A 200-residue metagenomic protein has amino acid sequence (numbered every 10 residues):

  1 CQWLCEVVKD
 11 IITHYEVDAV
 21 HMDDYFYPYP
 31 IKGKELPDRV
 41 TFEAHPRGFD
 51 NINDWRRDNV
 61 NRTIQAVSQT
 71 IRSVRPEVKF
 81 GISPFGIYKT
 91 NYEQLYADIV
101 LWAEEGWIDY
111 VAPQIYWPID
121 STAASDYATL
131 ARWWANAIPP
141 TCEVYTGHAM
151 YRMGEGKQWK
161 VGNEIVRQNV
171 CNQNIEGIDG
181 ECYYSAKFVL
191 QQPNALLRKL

Functional and structural regions predicted by a protein language model:
C1-E105, Y116-W117: Polysaccharide-binding and catalytic clefts of secreted carbohydrate-active enzymes
K34-L36, L95-A97, D126-A128, K160-V161 (+1 more regions): Short, glycine/charged-enriched secondary-structure capping and boundary segments
Q65-A66, G86-A103, A123-A137, E164-V170: Alpha-helical scaffolding within the catalytic cores of extracellular/periplasmic polymer-degrading hydrolases
W107-A124, W133-L200: Substrate-binding cleft of secreted/luminal carbohydrate-active enzymes
